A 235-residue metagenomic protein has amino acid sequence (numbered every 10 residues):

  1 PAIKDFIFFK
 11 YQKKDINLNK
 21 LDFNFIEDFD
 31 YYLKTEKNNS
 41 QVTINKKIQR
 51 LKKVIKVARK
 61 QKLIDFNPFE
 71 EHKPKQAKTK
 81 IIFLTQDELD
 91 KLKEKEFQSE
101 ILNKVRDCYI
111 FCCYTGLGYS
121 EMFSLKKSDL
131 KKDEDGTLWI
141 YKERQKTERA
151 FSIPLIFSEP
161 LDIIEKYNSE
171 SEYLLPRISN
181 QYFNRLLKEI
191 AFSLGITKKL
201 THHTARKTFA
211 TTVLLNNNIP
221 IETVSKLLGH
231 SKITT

Functional and structural regions predicted by a protein language model:
P1-K37: Basic/aromatic-enriched alpha-helical hairpins
A2-F9, T35-F69, S120: N-terminal DNA-binding recognition helix of tyrosine site-specific recombinases/integrases
K37, K104, T115, K198 (+1 more regions): Flexible coil/turn residues that form the inter-helical turn or adjacent wing/linker of helix-turn-helix
Q41, N45, I64-Y119: Basic, Lys/Arg- and aromatic-enriched nucleic-acid-binding interface segment
K56-F66, C112-D135, E222: Short, charged phosphate-coordinating catalytic segments
K60, I110, Y114, S120-E121 (+2 more regions): C-terminal catalytic core of tyrosine-transesterase DNA break-rejoin enzymes
K78, Q145-E189: C-terminal catalytic core of Y-nucleophile DNA break-rejoin enzymes
F83, R144-E148, N180, L228-T235: Catalytic-site neighborhood detector that most strongly recognizes the C-terminal catalytic loop/helix of tyrosine
